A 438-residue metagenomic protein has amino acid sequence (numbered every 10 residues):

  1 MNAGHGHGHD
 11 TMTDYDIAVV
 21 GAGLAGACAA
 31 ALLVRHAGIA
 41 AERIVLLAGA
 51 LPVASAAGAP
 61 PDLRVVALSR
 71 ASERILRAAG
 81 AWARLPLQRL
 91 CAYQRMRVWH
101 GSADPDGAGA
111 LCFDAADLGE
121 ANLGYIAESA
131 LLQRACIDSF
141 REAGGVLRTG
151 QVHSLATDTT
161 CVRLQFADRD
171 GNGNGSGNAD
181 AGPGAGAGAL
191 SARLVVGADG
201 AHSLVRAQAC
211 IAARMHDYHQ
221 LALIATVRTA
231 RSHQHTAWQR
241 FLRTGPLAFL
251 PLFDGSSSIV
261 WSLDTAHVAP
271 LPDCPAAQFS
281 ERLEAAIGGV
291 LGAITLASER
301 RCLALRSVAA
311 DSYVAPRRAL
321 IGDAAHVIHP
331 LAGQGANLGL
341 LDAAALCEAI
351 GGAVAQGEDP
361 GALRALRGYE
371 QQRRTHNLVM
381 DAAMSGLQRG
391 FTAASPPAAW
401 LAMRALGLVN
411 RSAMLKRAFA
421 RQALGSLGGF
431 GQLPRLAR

Functional and structural regions predicted by a protein language model:
T11-A25, V45: Beta1/beta-strand and adjacent pyrophosphate-binding region of the FAD-binding site in flavoprotein oxidoreductases
A25, P52, H153: Conserved Rossmann-like nucleotide-cofactor binding loop
V34-L63: Glycine-rich FAD pyrophosphate-binding loop
G58-A103: N-terminal FAD cofactor-binding segment of flavoenzymes
L76, R169-G173, G177-G188, L194-R300 (+1 more regions): Conserved FAD-binding catalytic core of PHBH/FMO-like flavoproteins
Q88-G171, N178-Q208, M215-L221, F430: Conserved N-terminal helical subregion
A269-V354, E358-G361: FAD/FMN-dependent oxidoreductases across multiple families
E348-R438: C-terminal helical "tail/cap" subdomain of flavin- and related membrane-associated enzymes
